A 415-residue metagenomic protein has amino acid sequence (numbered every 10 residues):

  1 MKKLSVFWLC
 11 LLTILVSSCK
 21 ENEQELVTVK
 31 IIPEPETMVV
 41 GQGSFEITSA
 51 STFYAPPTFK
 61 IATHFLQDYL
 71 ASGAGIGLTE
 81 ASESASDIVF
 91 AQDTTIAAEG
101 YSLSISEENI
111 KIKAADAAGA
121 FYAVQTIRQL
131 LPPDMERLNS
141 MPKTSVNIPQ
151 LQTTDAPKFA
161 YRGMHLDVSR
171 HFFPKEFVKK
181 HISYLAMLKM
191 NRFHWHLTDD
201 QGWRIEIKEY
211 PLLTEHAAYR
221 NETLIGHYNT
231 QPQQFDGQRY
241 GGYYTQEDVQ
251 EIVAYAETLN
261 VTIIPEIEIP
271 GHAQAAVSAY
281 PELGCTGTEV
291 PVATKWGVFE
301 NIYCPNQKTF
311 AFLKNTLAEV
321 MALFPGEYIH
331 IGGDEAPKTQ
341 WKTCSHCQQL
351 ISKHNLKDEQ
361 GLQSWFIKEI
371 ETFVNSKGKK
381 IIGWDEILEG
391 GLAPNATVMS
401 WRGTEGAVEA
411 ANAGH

Functional and structural regions predicted by a protein language model:
M1-K30: Bacterial Sec-dependent N-terminal signal peptides
C19-A160, N375, K380-L388, L392: Acidic, contiguous N-terminal accessory segments
P56, H171, R239-G242, Q360 (+1 more regions): A generic secondary-structure micro-motif detector that highlights 1-2 residue hydrophobic/ambivalent hotspots embedded
A62-T63, F177, D248, F366 (+1 more regions): Residue-level preference for nonpolar/small residues embedded in alpha-helices
S72-G73, M187, T258, K353 (+2 more regions): Residues at alpha-helix termini
I76, M190, L259-V261, K379 (+1 more regions): Short glycine/serine/threonine/alanine-rich loop segments
I96-Y328, E369, F373: Feature activates predominantly on carbohydrate-active enzymes
A276-E282, T286, V290-T294, V298-N395 (+2 more regions): Active-site neighborhood of glycoside hydrolase catalytic domains
